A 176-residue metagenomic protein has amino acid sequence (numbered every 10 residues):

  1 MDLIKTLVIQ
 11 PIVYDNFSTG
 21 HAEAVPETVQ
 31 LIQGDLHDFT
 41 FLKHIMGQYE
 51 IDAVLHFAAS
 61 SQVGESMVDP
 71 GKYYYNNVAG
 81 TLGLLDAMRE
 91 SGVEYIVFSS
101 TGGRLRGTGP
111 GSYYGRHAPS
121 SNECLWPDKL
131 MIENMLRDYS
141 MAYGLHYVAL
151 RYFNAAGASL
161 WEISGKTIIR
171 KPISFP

Functional and structural regions predicted by a protein language model:
M1-L160: N-terminal Rossmann-like NAD(P)+-binding domain of SDR-like oxidoreductases, especially those catalyzing
T81, F175-P176: A general structural signal for well-ordered alpha-helical segments in protein cores
S121-D128, T167, K171-F175: The catalytic Tyr-centered alpha-helix of NAD(P)H-dependent dehydrogenases
F153-S174: Short, flexible, glycine-rich and Lys/Arg-enriched loop motifs at helix boundaries that contact anionic partners
